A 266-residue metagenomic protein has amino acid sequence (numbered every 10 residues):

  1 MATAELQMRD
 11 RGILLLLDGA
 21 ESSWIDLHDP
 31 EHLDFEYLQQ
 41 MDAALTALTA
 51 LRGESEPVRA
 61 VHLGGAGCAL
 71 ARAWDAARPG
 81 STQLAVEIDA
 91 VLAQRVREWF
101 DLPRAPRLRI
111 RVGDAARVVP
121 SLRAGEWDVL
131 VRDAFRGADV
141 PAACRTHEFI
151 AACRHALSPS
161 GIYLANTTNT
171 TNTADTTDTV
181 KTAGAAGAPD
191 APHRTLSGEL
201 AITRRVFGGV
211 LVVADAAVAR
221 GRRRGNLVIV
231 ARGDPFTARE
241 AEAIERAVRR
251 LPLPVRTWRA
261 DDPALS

Functional and structural regions predicted by a protein language model:
M1-D10, S22-P30, Q39, A47 (+2 more regions): SAM/dcSAM-binding transferase cores
R9-R11, H28-P159, D190-T195, L200 (+2 more regions): The AdoMet/dcAdoMet-binding core of the Class I SAM-like
I13-D18: Short polybasic amphipathic segments
A20-W24, F135-A138, T170: A short, flexible beta-alpha/helix-coil linker loop
E21, A76, D133-A134, A183 (+1 more regions): General secondary-structure edge motif
V112-A115, G184, I244-A247: Charged, low-complexity, helix-prone segments enriched in Lys/Glu/Asp/Gln
P141, H147-R239: C-terminal substrate-binding/active-site "lid" region of AdoMet-derived donor-dependent transferases
